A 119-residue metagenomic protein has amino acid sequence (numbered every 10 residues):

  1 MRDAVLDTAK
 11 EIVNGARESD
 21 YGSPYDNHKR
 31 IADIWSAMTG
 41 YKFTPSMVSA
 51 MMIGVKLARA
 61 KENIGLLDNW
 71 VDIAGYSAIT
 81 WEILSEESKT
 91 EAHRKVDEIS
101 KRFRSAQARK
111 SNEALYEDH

Functional and structural regions predicted by a protein language model:
M1-H119: Intrinsically disordered, low-complexity regulatory regions that flank transcription factor DNA-binding cores
